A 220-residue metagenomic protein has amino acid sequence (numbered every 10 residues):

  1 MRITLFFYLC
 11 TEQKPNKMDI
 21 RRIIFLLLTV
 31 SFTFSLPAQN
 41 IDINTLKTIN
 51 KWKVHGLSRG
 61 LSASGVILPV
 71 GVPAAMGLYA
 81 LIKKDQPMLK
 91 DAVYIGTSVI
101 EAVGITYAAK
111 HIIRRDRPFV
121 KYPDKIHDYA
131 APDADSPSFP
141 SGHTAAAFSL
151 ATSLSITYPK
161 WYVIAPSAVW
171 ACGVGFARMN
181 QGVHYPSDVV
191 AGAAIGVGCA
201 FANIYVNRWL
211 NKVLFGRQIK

Functional and structural regions predicted by a protein language model:
M1-I41: Bacterial Sec-dependent N-terminal signal peptides
V30, F34-M76, K90, A108-A134: N-terminal transmembrane-helix/juxtamembrane module of multi-pass inner/ER membrane proteins
F34, E101-T106, K110, V174 (+1 more regions): Alpha-helical transmembrane segments of multipass membrane proteins
W52, D85, H111-D116, V120 (+1 more regions): Membrane-interface elements of multi-pass transporters and channels
G65, P69-V72, V99, S167-W170: Hydrophobic alpha-helical transmembrane segments of polytopic
I82-I105: Interfacial segments of alpha-helical transmembrane regions
I82-K84, I113-R114, P159, G182: Short helix-capping/hinge motifs at transmembrane helix termini and TM-loop junctions
P123-K220: Membrane-embedded catalytic cores of phosphoryl/pyrophosphoryl-handling enzymes
